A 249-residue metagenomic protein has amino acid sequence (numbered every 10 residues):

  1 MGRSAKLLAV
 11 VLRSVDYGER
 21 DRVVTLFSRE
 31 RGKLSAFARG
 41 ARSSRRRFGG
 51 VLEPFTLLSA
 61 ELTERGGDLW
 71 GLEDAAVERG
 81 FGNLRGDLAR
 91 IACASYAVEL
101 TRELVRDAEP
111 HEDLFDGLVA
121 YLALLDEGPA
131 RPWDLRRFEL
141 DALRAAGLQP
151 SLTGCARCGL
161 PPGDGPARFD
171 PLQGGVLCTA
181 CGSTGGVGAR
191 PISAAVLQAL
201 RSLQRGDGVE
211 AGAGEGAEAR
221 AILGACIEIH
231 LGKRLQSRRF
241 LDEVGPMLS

Functional and structural regions predicted by a protein language model:
M1-S249: Non-catalytic alpha-helical scaffolds and adjoining flexible linkers that form interface surfaces for assembly
